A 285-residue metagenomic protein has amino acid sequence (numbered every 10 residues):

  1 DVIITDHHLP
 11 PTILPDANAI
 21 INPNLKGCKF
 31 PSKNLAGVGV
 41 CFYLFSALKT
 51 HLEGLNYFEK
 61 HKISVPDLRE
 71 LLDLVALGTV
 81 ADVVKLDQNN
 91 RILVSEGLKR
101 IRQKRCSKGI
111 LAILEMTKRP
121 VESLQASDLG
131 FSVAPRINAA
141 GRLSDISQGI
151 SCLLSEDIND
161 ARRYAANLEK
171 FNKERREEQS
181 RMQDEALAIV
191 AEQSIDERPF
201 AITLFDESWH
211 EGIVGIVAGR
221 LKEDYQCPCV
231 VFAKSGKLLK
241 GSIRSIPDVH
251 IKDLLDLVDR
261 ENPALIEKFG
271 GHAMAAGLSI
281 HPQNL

Functional and structural regions predicted by a protein language model:
D1, T50-Q283: Hydrophobic helix-and-loop "lid/oligomerization" segment in the mid-to-C-terminal part of catalytic domains
D1-V40, T50, I63, D67-E70: Hydrophobic, small-residue-rich alpha-helical packing segments that form membrane-like cores
A36-Y43, I216, R220: Short amphipathic alpha-helical face segments that pack within enzyme cores and frequently flank/anchor catalytic
V40-L44, L93-E96: Alpha-helical scaffold elements adjacent to nucleotide-binding pockets in ATP/GTP-utilizing enzyme cores
